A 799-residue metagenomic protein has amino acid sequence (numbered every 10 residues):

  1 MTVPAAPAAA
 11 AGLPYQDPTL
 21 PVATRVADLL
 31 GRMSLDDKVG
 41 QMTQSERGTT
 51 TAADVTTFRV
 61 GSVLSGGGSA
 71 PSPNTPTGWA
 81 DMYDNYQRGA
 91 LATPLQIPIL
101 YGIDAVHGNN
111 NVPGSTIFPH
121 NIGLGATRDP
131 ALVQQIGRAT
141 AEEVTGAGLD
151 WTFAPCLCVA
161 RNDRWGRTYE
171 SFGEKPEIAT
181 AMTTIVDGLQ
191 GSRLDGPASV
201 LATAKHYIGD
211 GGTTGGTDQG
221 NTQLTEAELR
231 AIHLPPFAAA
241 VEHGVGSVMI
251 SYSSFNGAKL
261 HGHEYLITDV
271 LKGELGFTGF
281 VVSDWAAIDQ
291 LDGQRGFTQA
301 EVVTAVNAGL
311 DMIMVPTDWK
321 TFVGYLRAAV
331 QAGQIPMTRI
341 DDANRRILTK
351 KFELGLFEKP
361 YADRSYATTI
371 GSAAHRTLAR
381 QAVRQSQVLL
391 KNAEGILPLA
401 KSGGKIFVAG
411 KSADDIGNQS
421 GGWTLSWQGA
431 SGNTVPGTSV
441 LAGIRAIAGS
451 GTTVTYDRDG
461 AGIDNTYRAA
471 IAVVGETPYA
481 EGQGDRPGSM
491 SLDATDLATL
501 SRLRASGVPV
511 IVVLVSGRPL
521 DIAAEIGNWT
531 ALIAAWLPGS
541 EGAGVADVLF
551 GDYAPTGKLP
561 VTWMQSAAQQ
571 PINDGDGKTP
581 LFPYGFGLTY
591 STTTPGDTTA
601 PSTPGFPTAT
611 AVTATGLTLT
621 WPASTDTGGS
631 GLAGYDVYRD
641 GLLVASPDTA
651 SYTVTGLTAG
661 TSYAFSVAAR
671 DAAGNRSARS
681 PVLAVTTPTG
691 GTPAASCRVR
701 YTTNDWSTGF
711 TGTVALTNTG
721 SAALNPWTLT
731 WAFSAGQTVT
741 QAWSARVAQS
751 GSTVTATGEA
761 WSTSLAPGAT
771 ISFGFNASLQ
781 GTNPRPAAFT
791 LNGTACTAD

Functional and structural regions predicted by a protein language model:
V3-P595: Glycoside hydrolase catalytic-domain context in secreted enzymes
Y553, T625-G628, A673, T719-A722: Short, acidic/polar linear motifs in exposed loop/turn regions
P595, T689-D799: Extracellular low-complexity, O-glycosylation-prone Ser/Thr/Pro/Gly-rich "stalks" and linkers flanking catalytic
G596-T627, A659, R676-G690: Pro/Thr/Ser/Gly-rich low-complexity, intrinsically disordered linker/stalk tracts
A609, Y652-T655, A756, S762: Hydrophobic core positions of the immunoglobulin-like beta-sandwich fold
S624-R639: Solvent-exposed loop/turn segments flanking beta-strands in beta-repeat/beta-sandwich domains
L643-T649: Short beta-strand segments within Ig-like beta-sandwich modules, predominantly Fibronectin type-III
V654-A673: Beta-strand-rich modules
